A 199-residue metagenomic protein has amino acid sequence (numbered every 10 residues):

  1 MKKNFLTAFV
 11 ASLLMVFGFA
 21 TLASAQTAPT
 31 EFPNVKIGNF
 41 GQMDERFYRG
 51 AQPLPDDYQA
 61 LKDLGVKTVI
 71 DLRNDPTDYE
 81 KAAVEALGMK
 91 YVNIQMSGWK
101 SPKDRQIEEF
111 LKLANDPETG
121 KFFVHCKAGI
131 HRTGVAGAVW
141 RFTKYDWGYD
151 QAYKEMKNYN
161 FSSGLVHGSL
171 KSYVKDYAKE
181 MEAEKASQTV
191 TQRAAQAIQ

Functional and structural regions predicted by a protein language model:
K2-T7, A11-F122, V135-Q199: Cys-dependent protein tyrosine phosphatase-like superfamily
C126: Short cysteine clusters
G129: Substrate/cofactor-recognition hotspot
